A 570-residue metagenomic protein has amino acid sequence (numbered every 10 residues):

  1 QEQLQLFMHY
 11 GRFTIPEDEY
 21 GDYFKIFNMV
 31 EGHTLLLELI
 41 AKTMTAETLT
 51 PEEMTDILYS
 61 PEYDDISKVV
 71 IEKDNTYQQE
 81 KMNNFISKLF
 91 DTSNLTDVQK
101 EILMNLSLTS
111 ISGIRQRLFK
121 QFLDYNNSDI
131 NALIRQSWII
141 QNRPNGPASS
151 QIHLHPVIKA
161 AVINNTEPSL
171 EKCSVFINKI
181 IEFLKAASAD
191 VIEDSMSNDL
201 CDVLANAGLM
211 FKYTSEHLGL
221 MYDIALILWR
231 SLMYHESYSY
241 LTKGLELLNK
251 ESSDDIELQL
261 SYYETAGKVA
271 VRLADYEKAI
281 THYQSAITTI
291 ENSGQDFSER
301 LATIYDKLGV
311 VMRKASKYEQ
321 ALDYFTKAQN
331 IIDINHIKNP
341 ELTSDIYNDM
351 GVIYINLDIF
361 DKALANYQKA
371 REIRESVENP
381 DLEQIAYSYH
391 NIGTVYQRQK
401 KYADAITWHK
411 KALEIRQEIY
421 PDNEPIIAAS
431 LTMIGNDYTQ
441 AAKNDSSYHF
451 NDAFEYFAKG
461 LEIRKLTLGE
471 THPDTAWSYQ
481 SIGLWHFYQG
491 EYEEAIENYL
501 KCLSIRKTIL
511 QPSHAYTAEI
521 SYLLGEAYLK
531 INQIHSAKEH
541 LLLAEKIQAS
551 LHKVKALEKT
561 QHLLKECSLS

Functional and structural regions predicted by a protein language model:
Q1-L39, T43, I66: Alpha-helical sensor/transducer elements of the RecA-like P-loop NTPase core
V30, E38-T45, I86-T166, I177-N178: C-terminal boundary/linker of central alpha/beta nucleotide-binding cores
T43-Q99: Loop-to-helix "switch" segment enriched in basic and acidic residues adjacent to catalytic/ligand pockets
K172-Y263, V269, K278, H282 (+4 more regions): Extended alpha-helical scaffolding segments used for macromolecular assembly and cargo binding
T214-L218, S252-L260, G294-A302, H336-S344 (+9 more regions): Helix N-cap/loop-to-helix boundary motif
Y222-W229, E257-R272, E299-K314, E341-N356 (+5 more regions): Conserved alpha-helical positions within TPR/SEL1-like repeat arrays
